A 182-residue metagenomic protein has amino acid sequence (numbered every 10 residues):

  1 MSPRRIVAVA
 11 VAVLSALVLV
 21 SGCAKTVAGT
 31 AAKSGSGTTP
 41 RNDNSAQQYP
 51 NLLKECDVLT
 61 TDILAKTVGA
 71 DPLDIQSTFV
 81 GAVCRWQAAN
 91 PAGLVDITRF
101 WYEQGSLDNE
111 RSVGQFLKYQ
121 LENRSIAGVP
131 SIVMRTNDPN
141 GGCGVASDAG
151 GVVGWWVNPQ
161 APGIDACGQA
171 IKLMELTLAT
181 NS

Functional and structural regions predicted by a protein language model:
M1-V11: Bacterial N-terminal signal peptides that target proteins for export
R5-V7, L19-N42: Bacterial lipoprotein signal-peptidase II cleavage site
G22-A24, E55-D57, V83-R85, G142-G144 (+1 more regions): Sequence contexts marking disulfide-bonded cysteines in secreted/extracellular proteins
K54-D71: Amphipathic alpha-helical segments
D62-T67, P91-V95, G150-V152, M174-T177: Extracellular/mature segments of secreted proteins
D71-R135: Short, solvent-exposed recognition patches
F116-S182: A short, solvent-exposed beta-edge/loop patch
